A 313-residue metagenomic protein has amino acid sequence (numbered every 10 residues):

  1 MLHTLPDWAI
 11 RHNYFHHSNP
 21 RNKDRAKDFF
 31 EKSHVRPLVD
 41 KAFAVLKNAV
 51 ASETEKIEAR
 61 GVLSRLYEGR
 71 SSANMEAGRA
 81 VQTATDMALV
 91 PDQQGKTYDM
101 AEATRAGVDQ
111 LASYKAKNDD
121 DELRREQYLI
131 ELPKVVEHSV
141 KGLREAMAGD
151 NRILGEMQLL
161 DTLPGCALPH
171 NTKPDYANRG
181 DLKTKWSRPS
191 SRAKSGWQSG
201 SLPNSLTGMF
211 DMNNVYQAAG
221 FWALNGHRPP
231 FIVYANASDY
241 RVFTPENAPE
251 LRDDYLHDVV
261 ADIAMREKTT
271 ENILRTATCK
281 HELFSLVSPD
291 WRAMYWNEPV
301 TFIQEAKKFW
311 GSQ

Functional and structural regions predicted by a protein language model:
M1-K173: Metal-dependent nuclease catalytic cores that hydrolyze phosphodiester bonds in DNA/RNA, characterized by
E58-S64, T184, Q198, S238-R241: Short acidic (Asp/Glu) and glycine-rich catalytic loops that position anionic groups and cofactors
T85-Q93, T184-S187, A223-G226: Hydrophobic/aromatic-lined pockets within catalytic cores
E131, N213, Y255: Soluble or luminal CAZymes and related metallo-dependent hydrolases
L154, A177-K183, P230-Y234: A structural signal for short, well-ordered beta-strand segments and their strand-loop junctions that often border
L159-Y216: Non-catalytic protein-protein interaction segments used by genome-maintenance enzymes to assemble and couple activities
F210, L224-Q313: Metal-dependent nuclease catalytic regions and adjoining charged, substrate-binding loops involved in nucleic-acid end
N214-N225: An active-site-proximal "capping" alpha-helix that borders the catalytic cofactor pocket
